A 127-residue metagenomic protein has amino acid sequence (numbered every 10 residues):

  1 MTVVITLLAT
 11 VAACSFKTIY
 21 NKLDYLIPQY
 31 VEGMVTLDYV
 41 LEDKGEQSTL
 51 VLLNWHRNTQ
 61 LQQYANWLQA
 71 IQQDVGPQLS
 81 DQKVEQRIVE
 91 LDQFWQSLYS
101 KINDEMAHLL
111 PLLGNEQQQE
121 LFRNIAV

Functional and structural regions predicted by a protein language model:
M1-T2: Bacterial N-terminal signal peptides that target proteins for export
T10-A13: C-terminal motif of bacterial Sec signal peptides marking the signal peptidase cleavage site
S15-V127: Charge-rich (acidic/polar
